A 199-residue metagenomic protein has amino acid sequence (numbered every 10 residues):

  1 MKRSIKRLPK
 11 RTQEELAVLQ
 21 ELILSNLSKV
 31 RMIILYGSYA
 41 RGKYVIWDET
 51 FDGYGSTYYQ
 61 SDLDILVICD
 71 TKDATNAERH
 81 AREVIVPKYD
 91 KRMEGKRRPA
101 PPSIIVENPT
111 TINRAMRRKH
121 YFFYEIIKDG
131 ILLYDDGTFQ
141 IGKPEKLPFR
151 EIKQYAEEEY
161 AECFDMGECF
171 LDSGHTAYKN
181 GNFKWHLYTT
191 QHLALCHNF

Functional and structural regions predicted by a protein language model:
K2-L27, I46-R117: Metal-dependent nucleotidyltransferase catalytic core
K2-R11, P87-N180: Conserved NTP/Mg2+-binding pocket subregion across the NTase superfamily
L16, G167, H186-T190: Hydrophobic packing residues in well-ordered alpha-helices of helical domains and bundles
S28-V30, G130: Short glycine-aromatic motifs
R31-V45, E49-D52: Short gly/ser-rich loop at a beta-strand->alpha-helix junction or flexible surface loop bordering the NTP-binding
I34-G37, I127, F164, L171 (+2 more regions): Hydrophobic alpha-helical segments
F183-F199: Hydrophobic alpha-helical packing segments in soluble, helical-rich domains
